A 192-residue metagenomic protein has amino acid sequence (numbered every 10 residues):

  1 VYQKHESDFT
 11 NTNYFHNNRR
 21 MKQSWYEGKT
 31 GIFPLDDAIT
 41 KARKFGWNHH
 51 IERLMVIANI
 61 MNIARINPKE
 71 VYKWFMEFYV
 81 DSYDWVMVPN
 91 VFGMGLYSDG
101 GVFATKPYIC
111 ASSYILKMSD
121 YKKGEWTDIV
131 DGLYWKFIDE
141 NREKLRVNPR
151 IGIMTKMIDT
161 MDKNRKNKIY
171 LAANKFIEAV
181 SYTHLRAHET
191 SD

Functional and structural regions predicted by a protein language model:
V1-I129: Active-site-proximal binding-pocket segments
V1-K4, D81, E140, K144 (+1 more regions): A structural signal for alpha-helix termini and helix-coil/disorder junctions
R19-R20, R43, R53, R65 (+5 more regions): Arginine residue identity/basic-tract feature
G31, C110-S112, M161-R165, T190: General structural signal for secondary-structure boundaries
M118-A179: Catalytic grooves of carbohydrate-active enzymes
T183-T190: Conserved small/polar residues in nucleotide/adenosyl-binding loops
